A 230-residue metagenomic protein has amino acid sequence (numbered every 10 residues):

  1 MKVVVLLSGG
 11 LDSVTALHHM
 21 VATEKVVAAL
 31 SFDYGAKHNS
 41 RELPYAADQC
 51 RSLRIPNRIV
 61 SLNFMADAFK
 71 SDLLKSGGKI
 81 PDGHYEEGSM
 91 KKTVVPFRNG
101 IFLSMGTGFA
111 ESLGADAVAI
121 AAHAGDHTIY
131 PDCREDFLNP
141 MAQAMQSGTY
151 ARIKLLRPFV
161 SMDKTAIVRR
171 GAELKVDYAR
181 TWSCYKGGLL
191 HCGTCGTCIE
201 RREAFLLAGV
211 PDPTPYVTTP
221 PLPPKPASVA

Functional and structural regions predicted by a protein language model:
M1-K175: ATP-dependent adenylation/nucleotidyltransferase module used to activate substrates
D12-V14, S112, G125, C192 (+2 more regions): Short, electropositive, low-hydrophobicity segments enriched in small/polar residues
S61-F64, D177, H191, V229: Poly-acidic low-complexity segments
S104, R180-E203: Local cysteine-cluster metal-coordination motifs and their immediate loop/turn environment, predominantly Fe-S cluster
V118, Y185-H191, V210-T218: Charge-dense, low-complexity polyampholytic segments
D132-D136, I167, T197-C198, P221-K225: Alpha-helix boundary/capping detector
I199-A230: Short Fe-S-cluster ligation motifs
